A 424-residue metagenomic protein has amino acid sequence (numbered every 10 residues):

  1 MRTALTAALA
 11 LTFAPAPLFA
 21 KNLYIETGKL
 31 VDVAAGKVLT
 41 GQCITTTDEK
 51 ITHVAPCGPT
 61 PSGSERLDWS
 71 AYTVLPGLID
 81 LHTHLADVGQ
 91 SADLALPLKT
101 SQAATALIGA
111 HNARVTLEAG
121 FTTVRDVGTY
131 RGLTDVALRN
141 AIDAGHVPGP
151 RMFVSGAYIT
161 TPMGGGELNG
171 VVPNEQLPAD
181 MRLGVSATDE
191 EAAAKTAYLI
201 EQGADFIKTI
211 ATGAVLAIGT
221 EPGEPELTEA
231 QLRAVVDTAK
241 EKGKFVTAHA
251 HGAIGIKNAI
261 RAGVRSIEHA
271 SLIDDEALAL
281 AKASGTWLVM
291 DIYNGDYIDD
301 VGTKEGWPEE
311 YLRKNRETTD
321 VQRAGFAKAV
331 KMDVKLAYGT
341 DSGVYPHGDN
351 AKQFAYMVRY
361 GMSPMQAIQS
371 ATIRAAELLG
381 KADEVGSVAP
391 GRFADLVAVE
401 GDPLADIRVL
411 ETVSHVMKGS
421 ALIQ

Functional and structural regions predicted by a protein language model:
L30, A35-L75: Histidine-rich, glycine-flanked metal-binding segment
Y72-N140, A144-H146, P162-G165, A230 (+2 more regions): Metal-associated gating/positioning segment near the N- to mid-region
D87-T105, P162-M181, V215-E229, S284-T319: Active-site gating loops and adjacent loop-to-helix segments of metal-dependent hydrolytic enzymes
G89-S91, G165, A217-G219, I256-A262 (+5 more regions): Histidine/acidic-residue-rich catalytic or RNA/ligand-binding cores of hydrolases and nuclease-related proteins
P97, E241, F245, G306 (+2 more regions): His/Asp/Glu-enriched, well-ordered alpha-helical/loop segment that forms or immediately abuts the divalent-metal
I108-D135, P148-Y158, A204-A217, F245 (+3 more regions): Divalent metal-dependent hydrolysis catalytic cores, especially in the metallo-beta-lactamase
N140-Y158, P222-A248, G285, V289-I292: Alpha-helix-loop-beta-strand connector modules within alpha/beta enzyme cores
P178-A262: Metal-dependent enolase-superfamily TIM-barrel catalytic cores that perform enediolate-based chemistry
